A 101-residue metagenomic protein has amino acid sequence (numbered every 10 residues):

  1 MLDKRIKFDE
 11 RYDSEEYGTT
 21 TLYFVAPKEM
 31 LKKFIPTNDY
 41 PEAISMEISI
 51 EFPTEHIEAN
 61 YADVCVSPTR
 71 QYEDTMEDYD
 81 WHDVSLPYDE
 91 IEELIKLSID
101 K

Functional and structural regions predicted by a protein language model:
M1-L2, K96-K101: Short intrinsically disordered terminal tails
L2-E16: Short, charged/polar N-terminal "headpieces" of proteins
I6, I35-P36, K96: Glycine-centered secondary-structure boundary/capping sites
I6-K7, P53, D100: Poly-acidic low-complexity segments
S14-E90: Acidic, low-complexity, intrinsically disordered interaction modules
D89-L97: Short A/G/S/P-biased low-complexity tracts
